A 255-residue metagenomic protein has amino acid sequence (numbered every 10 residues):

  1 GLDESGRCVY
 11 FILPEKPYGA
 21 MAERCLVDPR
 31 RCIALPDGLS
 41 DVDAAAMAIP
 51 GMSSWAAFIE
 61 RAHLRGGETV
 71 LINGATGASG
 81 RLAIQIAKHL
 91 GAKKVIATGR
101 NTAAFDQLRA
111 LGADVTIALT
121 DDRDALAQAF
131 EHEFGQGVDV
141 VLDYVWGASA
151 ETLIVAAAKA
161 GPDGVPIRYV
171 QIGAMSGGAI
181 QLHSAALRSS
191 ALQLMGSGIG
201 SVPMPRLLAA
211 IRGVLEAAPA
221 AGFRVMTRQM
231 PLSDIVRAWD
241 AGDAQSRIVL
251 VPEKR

Functional and structural regions predicted by a protein language model:
G1-E4, V9-G74: NAD(P)H dinucleotide-binding glycine-rich loop of Rossmann-like/cofactor-binding domains, especially the beta1-alpha1
G6, M47-D122: Mid-domain Rossmann-like dinucleotide-binding core that forms the NAD(H)/NADP(H) cofactor-binding site
Y10, D139-L142: N-terminal Rossmann-like NAD(P) cofactor-binding module of classical short-chain dehydrogenase/reductase
A20-A22, G99-Q107, A179-S184: Short, glycine/polar-rich helix-capping loops at beta-to-alpha or helix-loop-helix junctions that flank or form
A22, G67, A113, G137-V138 (+1 more regions): Local beta-strand N-terminus motif with an aromatic residue
R123-Q136: Short amphipathic alpha-helix with an adjacent loop that forms part of the alpha/beta core around
A148-A220, E253-R255: Glycine-rich phosphate-binding loop and adjacent beta-alpha segment of Rossmann(oid) nucleotide-cofactor-binding
P205-R255: C-terminal hydrophobic helical "lid"/dimerization subdomain of Rossmann-like NAD(P)H-dependent oxidoreductases
